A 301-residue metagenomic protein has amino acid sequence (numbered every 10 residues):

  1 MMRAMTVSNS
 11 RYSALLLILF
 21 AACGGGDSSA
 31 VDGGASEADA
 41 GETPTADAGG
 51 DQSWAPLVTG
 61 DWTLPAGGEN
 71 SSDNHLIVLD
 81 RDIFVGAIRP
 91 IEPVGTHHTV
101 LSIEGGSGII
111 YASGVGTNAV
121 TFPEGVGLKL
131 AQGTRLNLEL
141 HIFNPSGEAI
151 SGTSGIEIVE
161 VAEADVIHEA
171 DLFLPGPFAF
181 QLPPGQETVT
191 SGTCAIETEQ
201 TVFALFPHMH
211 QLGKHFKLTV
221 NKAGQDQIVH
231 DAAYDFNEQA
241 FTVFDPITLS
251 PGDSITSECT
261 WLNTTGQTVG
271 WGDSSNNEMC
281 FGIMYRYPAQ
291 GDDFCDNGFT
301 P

Functional and structural regions predicted by a protein language model:
M1, F20-S53: Ser/Thr-rich, Pro/Gly/Ala-heavy low-complexity intrinsically disordered linkers and tails of secreted extracellular
M1-A21: Sec-dependent bacterial lipoprotein signal peptides
R3, G41, T63-A66: Polar/charged alpha-helical tracts
M5, E42-P44, V58: Intrinsically disordered/low-complexity terminal segments and short unstructured peptides
D51-T201, F206-P301: Beta-strand-centric surfaces of beta-sandwich/beta-rich domains
